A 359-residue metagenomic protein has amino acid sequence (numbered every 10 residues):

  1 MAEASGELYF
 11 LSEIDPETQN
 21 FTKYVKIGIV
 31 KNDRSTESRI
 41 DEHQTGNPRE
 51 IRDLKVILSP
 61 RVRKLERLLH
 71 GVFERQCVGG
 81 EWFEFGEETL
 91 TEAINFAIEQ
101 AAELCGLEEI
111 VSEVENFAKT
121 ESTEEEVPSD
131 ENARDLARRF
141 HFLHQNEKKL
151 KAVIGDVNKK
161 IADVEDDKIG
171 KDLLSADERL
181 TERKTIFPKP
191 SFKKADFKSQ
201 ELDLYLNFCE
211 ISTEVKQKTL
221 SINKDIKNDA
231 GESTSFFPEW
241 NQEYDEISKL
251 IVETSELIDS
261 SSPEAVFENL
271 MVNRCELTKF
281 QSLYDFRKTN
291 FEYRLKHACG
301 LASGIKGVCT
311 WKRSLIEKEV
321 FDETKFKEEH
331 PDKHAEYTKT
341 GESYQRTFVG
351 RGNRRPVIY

Functional and structural regions predicted by a protein language model:
M1-D167, L174, P188-V266, K279 (+3 more regions): Non-catalytic accessory segments flanking enzymatic or RNA/DNA-binding domains
G155-D203, N241, T289-E292, K296-A335 (+1 more regions): Extended, charge-rich alpha-helical interface modules
L277-L283: Extended, low-complexity amphipathic alpha-helical repeat segments
